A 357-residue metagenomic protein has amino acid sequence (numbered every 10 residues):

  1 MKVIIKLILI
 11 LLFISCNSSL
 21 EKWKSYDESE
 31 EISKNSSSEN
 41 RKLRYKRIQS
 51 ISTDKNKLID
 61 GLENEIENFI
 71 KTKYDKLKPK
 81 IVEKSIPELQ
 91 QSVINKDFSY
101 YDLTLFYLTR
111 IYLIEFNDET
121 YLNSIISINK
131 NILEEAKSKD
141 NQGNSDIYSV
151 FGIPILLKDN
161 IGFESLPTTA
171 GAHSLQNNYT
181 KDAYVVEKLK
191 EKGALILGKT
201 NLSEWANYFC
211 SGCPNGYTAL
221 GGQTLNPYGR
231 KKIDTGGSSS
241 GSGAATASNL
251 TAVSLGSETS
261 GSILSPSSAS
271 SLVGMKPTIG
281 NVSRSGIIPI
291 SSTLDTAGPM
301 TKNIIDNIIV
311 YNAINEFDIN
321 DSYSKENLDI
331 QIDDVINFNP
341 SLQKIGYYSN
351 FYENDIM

Functional and structural regions predicted by a protein language model:
K2-I10: Sec-dependent signal peptide recognition, specifically the positively charged N-region followed immediately by
I14-S15: C-terminal motif of bacterial Sec signal peptides marking the signal peptidase cleavage site
S19-T169, H173-L175, W205-N207, E326: Short, well-ordered alpha-helical
P87, L105-L108, L133, K190 (+4 more regions): Predominant activation on well-ordered alpha-helical scaffold segments within soluble catalytic domains
N95-F98, I233, S240, D295 (+1 more regions): Residue-level signal for the nucleotide or nucleotide-sugar donor/cofactor binding architecture
R110, I114, E135, K139-Q142 (+6 more regions): Change "in soluble alpha/beta enzymes" to "in soluble alpha/beta proteins
N117, S149-L294, Y348-N350: Short glycine/serine-rich loop/turn segments
K276-M357: A short helix-breaking turn/cap at a secondary-structure junction
